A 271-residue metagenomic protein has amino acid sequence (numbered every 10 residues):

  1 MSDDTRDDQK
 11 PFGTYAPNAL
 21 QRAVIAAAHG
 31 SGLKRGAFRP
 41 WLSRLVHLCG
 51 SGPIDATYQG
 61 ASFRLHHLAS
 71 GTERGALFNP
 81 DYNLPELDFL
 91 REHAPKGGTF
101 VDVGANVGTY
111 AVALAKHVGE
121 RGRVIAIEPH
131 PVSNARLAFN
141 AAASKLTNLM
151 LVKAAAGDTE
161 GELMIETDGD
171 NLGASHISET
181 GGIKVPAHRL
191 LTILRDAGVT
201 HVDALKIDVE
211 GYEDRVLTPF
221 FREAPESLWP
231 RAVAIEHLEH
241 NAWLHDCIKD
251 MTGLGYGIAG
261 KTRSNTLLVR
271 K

Functional and structural regions predicted by a protein language model:
M1-K271: Phosphate/nucleotide-binding beta-alpha loop and adjacent structural elements of enzyme active sites
